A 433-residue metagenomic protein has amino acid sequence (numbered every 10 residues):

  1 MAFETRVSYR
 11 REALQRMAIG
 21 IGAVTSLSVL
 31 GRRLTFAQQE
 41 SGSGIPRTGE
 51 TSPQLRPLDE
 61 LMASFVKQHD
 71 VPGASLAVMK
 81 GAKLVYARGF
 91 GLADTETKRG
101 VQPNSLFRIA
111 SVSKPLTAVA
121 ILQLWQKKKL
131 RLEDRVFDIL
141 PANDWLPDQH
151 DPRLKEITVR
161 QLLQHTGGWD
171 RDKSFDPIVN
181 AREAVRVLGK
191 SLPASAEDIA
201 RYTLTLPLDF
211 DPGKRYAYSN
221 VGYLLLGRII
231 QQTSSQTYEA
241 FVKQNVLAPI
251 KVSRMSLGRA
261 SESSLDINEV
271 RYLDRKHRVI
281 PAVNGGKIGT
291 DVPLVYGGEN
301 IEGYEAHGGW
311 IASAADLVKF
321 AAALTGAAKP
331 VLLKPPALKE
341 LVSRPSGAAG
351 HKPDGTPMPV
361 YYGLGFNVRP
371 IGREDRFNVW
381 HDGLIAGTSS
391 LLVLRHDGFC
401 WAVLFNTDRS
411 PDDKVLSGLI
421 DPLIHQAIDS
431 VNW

Functional and structural regions predicted by a protein language model:
M1-Y9: Secretory targeting signals
A2, A18, V24-S26, F36-G89 (+4 more regions): Catalytic loop of the DD-peptidase/beta-lactamase superfamily, centered on the K-T-G motif and neighboring
T25-R33, L124: Hydrophobic membrane-targeting alpha-helices
Q54, L58, I109, S113 (+8 more regions): Hydrophobic (often cysteine-bearing) scaffold residues that line and stabilize catalytic clefts of nucleotide/cofactor
K67-S75, T97-Q161, F210-V221, E305-G308: Short active-site loop at a secondary-structure junction that contains or immediately precedes the catalytic residue(s)
D94, P147-F377: Short, surface-exposed loop or secondary-structure junction motifs that flank catalytic or metal-binding residues
